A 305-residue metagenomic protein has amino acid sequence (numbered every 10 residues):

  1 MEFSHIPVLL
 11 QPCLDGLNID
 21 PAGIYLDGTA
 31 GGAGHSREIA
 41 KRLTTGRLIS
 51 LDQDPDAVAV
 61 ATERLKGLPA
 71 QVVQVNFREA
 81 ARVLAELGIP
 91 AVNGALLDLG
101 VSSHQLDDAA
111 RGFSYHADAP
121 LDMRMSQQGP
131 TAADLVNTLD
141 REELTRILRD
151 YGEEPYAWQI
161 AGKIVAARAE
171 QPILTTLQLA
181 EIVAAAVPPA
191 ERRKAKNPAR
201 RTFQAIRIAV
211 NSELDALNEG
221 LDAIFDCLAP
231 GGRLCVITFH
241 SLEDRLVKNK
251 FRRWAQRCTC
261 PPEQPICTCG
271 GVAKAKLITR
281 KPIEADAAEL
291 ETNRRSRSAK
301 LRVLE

Functional and structural regions predicted by a protein language model:
M1-E305: S-adenosyl-L-methionine-dependent methyltransferase catalytic core, i.e., the SAM/SAH-binding region
